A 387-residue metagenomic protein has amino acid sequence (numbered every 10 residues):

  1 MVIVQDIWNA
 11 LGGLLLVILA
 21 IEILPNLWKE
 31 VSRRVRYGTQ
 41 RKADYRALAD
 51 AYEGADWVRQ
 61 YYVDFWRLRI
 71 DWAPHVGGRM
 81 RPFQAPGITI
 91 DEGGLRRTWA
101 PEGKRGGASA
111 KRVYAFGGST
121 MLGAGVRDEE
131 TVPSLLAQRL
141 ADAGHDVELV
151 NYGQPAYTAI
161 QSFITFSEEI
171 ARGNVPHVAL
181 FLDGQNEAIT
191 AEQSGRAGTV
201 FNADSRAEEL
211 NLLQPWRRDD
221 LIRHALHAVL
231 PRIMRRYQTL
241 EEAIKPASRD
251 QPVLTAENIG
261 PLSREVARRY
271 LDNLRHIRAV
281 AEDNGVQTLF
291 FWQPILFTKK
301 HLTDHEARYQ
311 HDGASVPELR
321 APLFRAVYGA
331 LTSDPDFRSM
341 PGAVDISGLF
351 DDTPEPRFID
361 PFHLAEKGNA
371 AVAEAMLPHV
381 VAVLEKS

Functional and structural regions predicted by a protein language model:
I7-I21, P25, K29, Y270 (+3 more regions): Histidine-centered active-site loop/cap adjacent to the catalytic His in serine esterases/O-acetyl transfer systems
R36-E129, P133-R139, A143, T353: Membrane/wall-proximal cationic-aromatic binding patches
P82, R112-Y114, T120-R218, R223: Conserved SGNH/GDSL esterase-like catalytic core that processes O-acyl groups on lipids and polysaccharides
A110-K111, H145-V147, N174-A179, E282-L289 (+1 more regions): Loop/turn elements at helix/coil->beta-strand transitions in domains of secreted/extracellular proteins
S119-V126, N151-Q154, G260-A267, F358-F362: Second-shell loop/turn segments in exported
V132, L136, H145, Q154 (+7 more regions): Catalytic cores of nucleotide-enabled group-transfer and carboxylate-activating enzymes in metabolic and assembly-line
S134, Q138, I160, I164 (+7 more regions): Solvent-exposed, polar/charged alpha-helical surfaces in well-ordered, non-transmembrane soluble domains, broadly
Q185-S333, T353-E355: Serine-dependent acyl-ester chemistry module
